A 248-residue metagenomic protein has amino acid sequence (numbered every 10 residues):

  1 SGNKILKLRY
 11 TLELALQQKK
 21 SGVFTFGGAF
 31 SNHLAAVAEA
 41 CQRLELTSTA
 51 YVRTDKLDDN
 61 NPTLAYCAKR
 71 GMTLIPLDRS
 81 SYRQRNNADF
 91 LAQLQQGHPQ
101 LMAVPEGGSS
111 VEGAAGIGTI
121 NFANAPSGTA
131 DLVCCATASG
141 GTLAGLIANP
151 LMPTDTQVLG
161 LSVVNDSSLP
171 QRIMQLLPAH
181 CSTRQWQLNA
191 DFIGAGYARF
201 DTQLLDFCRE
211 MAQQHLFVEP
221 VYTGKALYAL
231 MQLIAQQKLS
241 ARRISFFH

Functional and structural regions predicted by a protein language model:
S1-H248: PLP-dependent amino-acid enzyme catalytic core
